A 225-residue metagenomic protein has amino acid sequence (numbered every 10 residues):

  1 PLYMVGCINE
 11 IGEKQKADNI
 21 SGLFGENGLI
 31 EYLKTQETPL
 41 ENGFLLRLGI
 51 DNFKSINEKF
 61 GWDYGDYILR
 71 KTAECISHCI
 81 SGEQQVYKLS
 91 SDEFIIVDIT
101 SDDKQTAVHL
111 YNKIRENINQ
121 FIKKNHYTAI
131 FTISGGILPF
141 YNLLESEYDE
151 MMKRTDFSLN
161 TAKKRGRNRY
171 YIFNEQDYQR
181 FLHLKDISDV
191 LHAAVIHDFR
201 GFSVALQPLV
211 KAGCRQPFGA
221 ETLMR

Functional and structural regions predicted by a protein language model:
P1, H183-R225: Active-site core of bacterial EAL-family cyclic-dinucleotide phosphodiesterase domains
L2-I11, R47: PAS-family sensory domains
L2-V5, N42, N168, F218-E221: Short beta-strand edge/capping elements of PAS-family sensory modules
E10-K14, I50-D51, S101, Q176: PAS/PAC or PAS-like capping segment
I11-A17, L23-L29, D177, F181-S188: Interdomain signal-transducing alpha-helical coiled-coil linkers
Q15-F44, D51-H78, Y87-S91, I95 (+3 more regions): Conserved long alpha-helical elements within nucleotide-processing catalytic cores of c-di-GMP signaling and class III
K71-Y141: GGDEF/GGEEF active-site signature
V86, K113, T128, S134-L143 (+4 more regions): Cyclic nucleotide signaling catalytic output domains
